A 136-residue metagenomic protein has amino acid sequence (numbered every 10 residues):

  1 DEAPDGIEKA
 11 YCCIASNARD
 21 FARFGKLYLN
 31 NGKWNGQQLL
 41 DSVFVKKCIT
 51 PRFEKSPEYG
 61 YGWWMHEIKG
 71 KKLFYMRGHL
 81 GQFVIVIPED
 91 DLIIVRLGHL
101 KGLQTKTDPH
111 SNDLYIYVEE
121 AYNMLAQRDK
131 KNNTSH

Functional and structural regions predicted by a protein language model:
E2-A15, H66-G70, H79: Carbohydrate-binding/catalytic loop surfaces
A10-K33, Q82-G98: Active-site-proximal alpha-helical segments within enzyme catalytic domains
N17-F21, F44, H110, L114: Stable alpha-helical elements in mature extracytoplasmic
A22-L29, V45-I49, W64, E119: Non-transmembrane alpha-helical segments in soluble domains of secreted/periplasmic/extracellular proteins
G32-L40: Structural helix-adjacent loops and short alpha-helical linkers that scaffold large soluble proteins
V45-L97: Active-site Gly/Thr loop motif
G78-H136: Structured C-terminal helix/loop/strand segments within mature extracytoplasmic catalytic/sensor domains
